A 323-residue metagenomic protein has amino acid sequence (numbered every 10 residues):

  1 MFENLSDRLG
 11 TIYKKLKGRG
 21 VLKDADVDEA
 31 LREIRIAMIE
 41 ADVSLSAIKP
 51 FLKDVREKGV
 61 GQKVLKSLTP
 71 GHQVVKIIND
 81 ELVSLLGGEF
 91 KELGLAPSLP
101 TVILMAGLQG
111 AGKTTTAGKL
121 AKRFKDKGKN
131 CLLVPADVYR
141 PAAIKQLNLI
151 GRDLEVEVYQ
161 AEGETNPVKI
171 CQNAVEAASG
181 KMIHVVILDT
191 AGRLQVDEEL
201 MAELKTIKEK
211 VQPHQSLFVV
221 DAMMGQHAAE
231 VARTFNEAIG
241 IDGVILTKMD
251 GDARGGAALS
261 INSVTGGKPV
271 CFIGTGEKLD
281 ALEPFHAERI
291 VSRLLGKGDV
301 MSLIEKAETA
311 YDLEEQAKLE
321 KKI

Functional and structural regions predicted by a protein language model:
M1, D26, K66, P70 (+7 more regions): Catalytic cores of large soluble enzymes that bind and process phosphate-bearing ligands
M1, R19, D26, K66 (+12 more regions): Replace "in large, NTP-powered and nucleic-acid-processing enzymes" with "in large, NTP-powered factors and other
M1-L9: Generic start-of-chain signal for non-secretory N-termini
R8-A136, A143-G163, I170-T190: Primarily NTPase-proximal linker/entry elements flanking Walker-type ATP/GTP-binding cores
A111, Y139-P141, T165-P167, G192-V196 (+2 more regions): Short, small-residue-enriched loops and turns at beta-alpha junctions that line or gate enzyme active sites
P141-L147, A228-V231: Short, glycine/polar-rich helix-capping loops at beta-to-alpha or helix-loop-helix junctions that flank or form
C171-Q172, S179, I183, Q195 (+2 more regions): Conserved phosphate-handling catalytic cores of large alpha/beta enzymes
